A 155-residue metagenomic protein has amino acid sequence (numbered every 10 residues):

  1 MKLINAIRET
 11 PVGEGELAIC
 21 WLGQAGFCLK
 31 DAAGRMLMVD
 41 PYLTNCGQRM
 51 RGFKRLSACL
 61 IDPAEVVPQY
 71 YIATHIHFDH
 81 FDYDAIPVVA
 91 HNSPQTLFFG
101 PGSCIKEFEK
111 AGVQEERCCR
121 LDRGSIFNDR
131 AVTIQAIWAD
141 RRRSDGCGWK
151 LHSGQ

Functional and structural regions predicted by a protein language model:
M1-P11: Short, Gly/Pro- and small/polar-rich lid/capping loops
P11-L17, D31-L37, I126-Q135: Beta-strand-turn-beta hairpins that frame and shape the catalytic cleft of phosphate-ester-processing enzymes
L17-C20, G148: Short Gly/Pro-enriched turn/cap motifs at secondary-structure boundaries
Q24-G26, G124, H152-Q155: Short hydrophobic/aromatic beta-strand or adjacent loop that forms the aromatic wall/cage of a ligand/substrate-binding
C28, A32-I72, Y83-V88, R142-G148: Pre-active-site segment of Zn-dependent metallo-hydrolases
P41-T44, I76, S103, I137-R141: Active-site metal-binding loops of divalent metal-dependent hydrolases
C59-I126, R143: Active-site HxH/HxHxD metal-binding segment of metal-dependent hydrolases
V132-Q155: Active-site-proximal loop/helix segment associated with metal-binding centers of metalloenzymes
